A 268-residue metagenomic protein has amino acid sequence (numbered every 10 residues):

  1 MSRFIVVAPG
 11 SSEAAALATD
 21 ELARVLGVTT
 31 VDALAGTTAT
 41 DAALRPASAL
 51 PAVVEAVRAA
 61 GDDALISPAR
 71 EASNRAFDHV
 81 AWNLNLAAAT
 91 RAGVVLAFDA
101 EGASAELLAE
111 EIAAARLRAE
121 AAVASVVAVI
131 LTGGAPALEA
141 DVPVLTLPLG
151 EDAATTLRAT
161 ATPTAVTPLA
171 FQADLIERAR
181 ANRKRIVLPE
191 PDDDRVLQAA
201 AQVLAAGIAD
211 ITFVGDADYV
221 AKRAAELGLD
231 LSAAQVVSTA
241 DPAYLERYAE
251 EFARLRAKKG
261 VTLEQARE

Functional and structural regions predicted by a protein language model:
S2-L117: ATP-dependent carboxylate-amine ligase catalytic core
R3-A8, A105, A109-L169: C-terminal lobe/tail of nucleotide-utilizing enzymes
V7-S11, P68-E71, D99-E101, L131-A135 (+4 more regions): Structural motif
E13-A14, S104-E106, G133-E139, V196 (+2 more regions): Short, charged/polar "capping" segments at the starts of alpha-helices and the immediately preceding loops
A18-A23, V80-R91, L108-A121, A128 (+1 more regions): Histidine-anchored nucleotide/phosphate-binding helix
V31-L34, L96-F98, V127-G133, A209-V220 (+1 more regions): Short internal beta-strands
A159-E268: Contiguous, glycine/small-aliphatic-enriched amphipathic segments in soluble metabolic enzymes
